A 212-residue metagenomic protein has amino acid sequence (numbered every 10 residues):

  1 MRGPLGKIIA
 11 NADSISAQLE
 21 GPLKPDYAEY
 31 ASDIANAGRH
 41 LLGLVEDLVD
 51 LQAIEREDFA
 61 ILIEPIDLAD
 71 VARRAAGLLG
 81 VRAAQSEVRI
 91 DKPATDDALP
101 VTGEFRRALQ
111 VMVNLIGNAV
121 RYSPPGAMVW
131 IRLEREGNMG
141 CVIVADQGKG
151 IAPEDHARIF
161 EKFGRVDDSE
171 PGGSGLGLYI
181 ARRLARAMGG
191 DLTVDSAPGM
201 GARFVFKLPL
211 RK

Functional and structural regions predicted by a protein language model:
N36-L41: Short alpha-helical segment of the dimerization/phosphotransfer core of two-component systems
R82-K92: Short conserved segments within the C-terminal catalytic ATPase subdomain
A119-V120: Short helix-loop "hinge" at the ATP-lid/N-box region of the Bergerat-fold HATPase_c
G126-N138: Short beta-strand/loop element within the Bergerat-fold HATPase_c
I151-F163, F204: Short conserved segment of the HATPase_c
G177, A181: Short alpha-helical Gxxx[C/S/T] motif in the catalytic ATP-binding
G189-G190: Conserved glycine-rich
